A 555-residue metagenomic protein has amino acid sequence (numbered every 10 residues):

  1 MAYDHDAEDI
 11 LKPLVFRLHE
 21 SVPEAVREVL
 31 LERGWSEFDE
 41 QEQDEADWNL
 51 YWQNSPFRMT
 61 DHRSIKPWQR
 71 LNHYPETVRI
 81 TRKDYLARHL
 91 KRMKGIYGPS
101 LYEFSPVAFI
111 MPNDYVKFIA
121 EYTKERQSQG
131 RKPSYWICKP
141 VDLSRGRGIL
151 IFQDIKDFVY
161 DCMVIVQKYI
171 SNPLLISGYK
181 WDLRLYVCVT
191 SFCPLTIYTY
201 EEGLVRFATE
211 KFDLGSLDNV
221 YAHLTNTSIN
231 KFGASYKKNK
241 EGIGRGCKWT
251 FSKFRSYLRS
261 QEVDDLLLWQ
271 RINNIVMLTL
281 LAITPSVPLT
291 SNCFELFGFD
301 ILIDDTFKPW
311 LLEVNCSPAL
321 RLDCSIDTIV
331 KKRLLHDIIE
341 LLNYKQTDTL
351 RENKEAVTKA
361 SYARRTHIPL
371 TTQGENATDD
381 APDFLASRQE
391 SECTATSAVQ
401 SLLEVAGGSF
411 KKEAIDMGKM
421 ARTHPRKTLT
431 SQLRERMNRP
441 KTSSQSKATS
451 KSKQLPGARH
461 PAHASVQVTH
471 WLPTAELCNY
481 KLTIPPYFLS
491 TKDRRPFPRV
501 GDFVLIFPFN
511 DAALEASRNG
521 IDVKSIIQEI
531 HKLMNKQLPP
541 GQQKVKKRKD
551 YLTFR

Functional and structural regions predicted by a protein language model:
M1-S64, T77, T81-I96, E103 (+5 more regions): Acidic, PEST-like segments
I10, L71-N72, Y102-F104, V141-G146: Short glycine-enriched loop/turn motifs at secondary-structure junctions
V107-D154, Y160-G178, Y186: ATP-grasp fold ATP-binding core
F299-I301: Hydrophobic residue at the +6 position relative to the catalytic HRD Asp in the kinase catalytic loop
D304: Short, acidic, Ser/Thr-enriched surface-loop or helix-capping motifs
